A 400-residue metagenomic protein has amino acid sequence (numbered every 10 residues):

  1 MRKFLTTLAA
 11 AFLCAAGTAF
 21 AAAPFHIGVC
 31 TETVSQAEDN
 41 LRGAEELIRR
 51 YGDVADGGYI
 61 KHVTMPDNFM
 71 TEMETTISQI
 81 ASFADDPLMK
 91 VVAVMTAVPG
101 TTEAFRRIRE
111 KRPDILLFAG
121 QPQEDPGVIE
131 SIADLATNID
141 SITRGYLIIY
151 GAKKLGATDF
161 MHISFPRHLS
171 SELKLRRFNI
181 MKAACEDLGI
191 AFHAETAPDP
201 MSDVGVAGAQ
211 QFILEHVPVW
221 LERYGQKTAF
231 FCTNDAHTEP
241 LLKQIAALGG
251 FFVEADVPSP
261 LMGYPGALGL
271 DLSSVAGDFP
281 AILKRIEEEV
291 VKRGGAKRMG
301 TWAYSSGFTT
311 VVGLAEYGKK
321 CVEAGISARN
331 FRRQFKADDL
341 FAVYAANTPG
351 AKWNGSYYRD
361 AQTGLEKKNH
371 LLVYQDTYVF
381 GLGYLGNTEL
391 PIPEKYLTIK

Functional and structural regions predicted by a protein language model:
P24-Y51, A55-I77, A93-P99: Extracytoplasmic "Venus flytrap"
I27-T31, D86-V98, I115-G120, M161-I163 (+4 more regions): Periplasmic-binding protein-like
A44, S141-A194, G318: An alpha-beta-alpha
Y51-M73, M161, K182-V206: Short beta-strand elements in bilobed, periplasmic/extracellular small-molecule ligand-binding domains
M70-K90, R106-I108, A207-Q226: Short, well-structured alpha-helical segments in soluble
I108-I139: Flexible loop/hinge segments that line or gate small-molecule binding clefts
A184-F192, E239-I326: Extracellular/periplasmic periplasmic-binding protein-like sensory domains
I282-K400: Hinge/cleft segment of the Venus flytrap/periplasmic-binding protein
